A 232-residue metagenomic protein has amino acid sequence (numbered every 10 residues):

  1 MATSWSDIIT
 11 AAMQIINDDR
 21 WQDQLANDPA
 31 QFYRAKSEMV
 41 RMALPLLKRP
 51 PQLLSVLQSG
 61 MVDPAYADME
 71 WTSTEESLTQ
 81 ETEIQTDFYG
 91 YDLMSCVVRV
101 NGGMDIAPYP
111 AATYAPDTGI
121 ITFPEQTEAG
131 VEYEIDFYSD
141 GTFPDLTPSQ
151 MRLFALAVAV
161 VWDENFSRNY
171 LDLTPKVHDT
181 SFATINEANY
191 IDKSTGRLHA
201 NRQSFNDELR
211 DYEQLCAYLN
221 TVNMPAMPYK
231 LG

Functional and structural regions predicted by a protein language model:
M1-E70, V100-D105, P116-P124, A129-P148 (+1 more regions): Conserved short "hinge" loops at termini or chain/domain junctions
R34-T74, G90, R99, D136-T195 (+1 more regions): Divalent metal-cofactor coordination and adjacent catalytic microenvironments
V62-A111, Q126-E128: Extended beta-strand solenoid/passenger and fiber regions
I84, I121-F123, T195, F205-R210: Aromatic-residue hotspot detector
A112, T184-G196, N220-G232: Contiguous hydrophobic segments
